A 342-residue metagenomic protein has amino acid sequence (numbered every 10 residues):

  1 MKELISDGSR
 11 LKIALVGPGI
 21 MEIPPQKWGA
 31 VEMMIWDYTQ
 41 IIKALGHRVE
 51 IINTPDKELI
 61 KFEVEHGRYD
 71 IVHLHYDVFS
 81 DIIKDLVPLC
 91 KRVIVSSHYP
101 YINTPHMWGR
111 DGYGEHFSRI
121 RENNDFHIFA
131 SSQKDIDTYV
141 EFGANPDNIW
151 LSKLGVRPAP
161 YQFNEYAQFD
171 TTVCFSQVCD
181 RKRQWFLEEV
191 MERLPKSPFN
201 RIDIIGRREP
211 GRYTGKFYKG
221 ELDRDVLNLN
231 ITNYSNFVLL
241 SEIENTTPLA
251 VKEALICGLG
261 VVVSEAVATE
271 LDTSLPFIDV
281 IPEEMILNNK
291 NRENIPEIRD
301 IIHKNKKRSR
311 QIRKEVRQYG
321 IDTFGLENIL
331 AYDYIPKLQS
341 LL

Functional and structural regions predicted by a protein language model:
A14, I71-Y76, L86-H106, F129: Active-site proximal beta-strand in glycosyltransferases
P100-Y101, M107-I128: Membrane-proximal helix-turn-helix segments that form the acceptor-binding/catalytic region of lipid-linked
P105-W108, K153-D170: Acidic anion/phosphate-binding donor-loop and adjacent secondary structure in glycosyltransferase catalytic cores
K134-D135, L151-Y161, E209, G320: Short beta-strand->alpha-helix junction loop in the catalytic core of nucleotide-activated group-transfer enzymes
F163-K182, E188-E192: Conserved donor-binding/catalytic core segment of Leloir-type glycosyltransferases
G260-S264, E270: Short hydrophobic beta-strand element within catalytic cores of glycosyltransferases and related nucleotide-activated
E270-I301: Change "using UDP/GDP/dTDP sugars" to "using nucleotide sugars
N289-E293, H303-Q339: A charged, aromatic-enriched C-terminal amphipathic alpha-helix characteristic of glycosyltransferases across folds
